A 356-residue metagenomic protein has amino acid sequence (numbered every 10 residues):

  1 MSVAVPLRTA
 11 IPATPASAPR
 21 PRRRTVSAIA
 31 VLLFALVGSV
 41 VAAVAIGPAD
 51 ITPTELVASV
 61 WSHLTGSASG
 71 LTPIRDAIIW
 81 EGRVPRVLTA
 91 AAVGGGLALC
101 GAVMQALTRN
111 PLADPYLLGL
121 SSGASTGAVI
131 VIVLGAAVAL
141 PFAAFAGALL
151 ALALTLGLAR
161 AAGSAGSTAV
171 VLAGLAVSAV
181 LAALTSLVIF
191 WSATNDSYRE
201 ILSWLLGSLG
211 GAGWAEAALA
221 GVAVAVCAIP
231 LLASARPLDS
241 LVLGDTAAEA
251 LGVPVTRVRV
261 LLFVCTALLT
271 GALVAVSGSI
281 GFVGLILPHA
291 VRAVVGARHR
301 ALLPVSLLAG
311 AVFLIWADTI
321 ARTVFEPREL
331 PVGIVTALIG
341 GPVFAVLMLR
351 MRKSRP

Functional and structural regions predicted by a protein language model:
S2-P356: Alpha-helical transmembrane segments in inner-membrane proteins
